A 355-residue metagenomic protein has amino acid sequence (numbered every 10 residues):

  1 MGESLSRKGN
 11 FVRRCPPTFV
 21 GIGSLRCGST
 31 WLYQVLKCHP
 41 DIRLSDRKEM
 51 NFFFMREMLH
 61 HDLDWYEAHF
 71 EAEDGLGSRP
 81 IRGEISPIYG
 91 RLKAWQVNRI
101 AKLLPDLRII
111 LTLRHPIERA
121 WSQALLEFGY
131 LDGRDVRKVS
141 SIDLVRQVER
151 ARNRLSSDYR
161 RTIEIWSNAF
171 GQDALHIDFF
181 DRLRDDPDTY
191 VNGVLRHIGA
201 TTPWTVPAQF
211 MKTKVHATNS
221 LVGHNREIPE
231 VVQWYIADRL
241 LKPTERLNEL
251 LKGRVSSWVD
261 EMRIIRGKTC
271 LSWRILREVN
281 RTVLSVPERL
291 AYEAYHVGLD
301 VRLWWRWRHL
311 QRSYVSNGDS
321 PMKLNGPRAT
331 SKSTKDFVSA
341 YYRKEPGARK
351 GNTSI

Functional and structural regions predicted by a protein language model:
M1-Y89, L103, L107, I117-I142 (+8 more regions): PAPS-dependent sulfotransferase catalytic core
F11-R14, S141-V148, V222-V231: Short glycine/proline-rich turn/loop motifs
V20, V35-R43, M50, K93-Q209: PAPS-dependent sulfotransferase catalytic domain
F53, Y159, V255-W258: Short clusters of hydrophobic/aromatic residues that line enzyme substrate/ligand-binding pockets
M58-W65, I88-Q96, R154-T162, D186 (+4 more regions): Soluble or luminal CAZymes and related metallo-dependent hydrolases
E164-R281: The conserved 3'-phosphoadenosine-5'-phosphosulfate
R277-W307: Short hydrophobic helices that act as membrane-entry/anchoring signals
